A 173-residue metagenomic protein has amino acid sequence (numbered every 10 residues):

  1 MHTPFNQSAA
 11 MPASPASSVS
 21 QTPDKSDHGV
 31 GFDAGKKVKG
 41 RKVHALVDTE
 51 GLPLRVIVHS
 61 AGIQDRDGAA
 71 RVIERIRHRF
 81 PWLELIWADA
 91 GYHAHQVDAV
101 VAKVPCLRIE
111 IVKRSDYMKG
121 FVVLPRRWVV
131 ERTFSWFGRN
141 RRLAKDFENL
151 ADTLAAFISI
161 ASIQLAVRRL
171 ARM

Functional and structural regions predicted by a protein language model:
M1-M173: Short alpha-helical elements
